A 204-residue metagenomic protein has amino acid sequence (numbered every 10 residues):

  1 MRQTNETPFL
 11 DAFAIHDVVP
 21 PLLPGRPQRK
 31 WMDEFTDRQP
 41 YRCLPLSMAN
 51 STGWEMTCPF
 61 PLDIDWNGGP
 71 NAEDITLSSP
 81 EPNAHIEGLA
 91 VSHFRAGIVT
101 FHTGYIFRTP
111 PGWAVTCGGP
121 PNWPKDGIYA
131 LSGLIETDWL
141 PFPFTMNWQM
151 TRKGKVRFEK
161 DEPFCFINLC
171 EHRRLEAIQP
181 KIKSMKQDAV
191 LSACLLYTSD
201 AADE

Functional and structural regions predicted by a protein language model:
M1-F142, M146, V156-R157, P163-F166: Catalytic-core "active-site belt" of small-molecule-metabolizing enzymes, emphasizing His/Asp/Glu-rich regions
D65, H172-P180: Short, Lys/Arg- and Gly-enriched loop/turn segments at beta-strand edges
W148-R152: Short alpha-helix capping/helix-loop boundary micro-motifs
A177-A193: Short, compositionally biased
Y197-A202: Conserved small/polar residues in nucleotide/adenosyl-binding loops
